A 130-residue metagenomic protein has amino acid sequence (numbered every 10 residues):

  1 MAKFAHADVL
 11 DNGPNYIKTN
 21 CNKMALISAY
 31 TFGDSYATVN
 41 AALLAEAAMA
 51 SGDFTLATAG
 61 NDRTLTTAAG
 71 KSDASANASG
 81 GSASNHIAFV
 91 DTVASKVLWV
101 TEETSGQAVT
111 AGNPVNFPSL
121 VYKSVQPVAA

Functional and structural regions predicted by a protein language model:
M1-N85, T92-A130: Small cysteine-rich, disulfide-bonded extracellular modules of the LU/uPAR three-finger superfamily and closely related
